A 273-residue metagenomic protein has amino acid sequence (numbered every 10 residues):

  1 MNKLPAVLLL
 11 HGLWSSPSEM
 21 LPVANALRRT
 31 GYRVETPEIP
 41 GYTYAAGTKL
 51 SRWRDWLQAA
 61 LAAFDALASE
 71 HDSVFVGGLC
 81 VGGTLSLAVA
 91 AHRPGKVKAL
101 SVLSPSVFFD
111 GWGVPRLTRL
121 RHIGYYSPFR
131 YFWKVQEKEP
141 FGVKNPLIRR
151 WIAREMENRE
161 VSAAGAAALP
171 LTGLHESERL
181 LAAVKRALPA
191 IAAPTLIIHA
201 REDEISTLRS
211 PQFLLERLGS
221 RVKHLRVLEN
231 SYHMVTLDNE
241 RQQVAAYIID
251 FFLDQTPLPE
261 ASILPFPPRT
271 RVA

Functional and structural regions predicted by a protein language model:
V23, A193, T207-E216: Short alpha-helix in the alpha/beta-hydrolase fold that links the catalytic acid
R28-A46: Conserved alpha/beta-hydrolase
E35, P211-Q212, E216-M234: Catalytic histidine neighborhood in serine/cysteine hydrolases with alpha/beta-hydrolase-type architecture
G78-G82, S86: Gly/Ala-rich beta-loop-alpha elbow adjacent to hydrolase catalytic centers
S106-A190, I205, F213, V227 (+3 more regions): The alpha/beta-hydrolase serine catalytic core
I191, I197-H199, D203: Short beta-strand/loop motif that positions the catalytic acidic residue of the alpha/beta-hydrolase fold
E202-S206, M234: Acidic catalytic loop of the alpha/beta-hydrolase fold
H224-A273: Catalytic active-site module of serine/aspartate enzymes centered on a nucleophile-bearing elbow/loop
